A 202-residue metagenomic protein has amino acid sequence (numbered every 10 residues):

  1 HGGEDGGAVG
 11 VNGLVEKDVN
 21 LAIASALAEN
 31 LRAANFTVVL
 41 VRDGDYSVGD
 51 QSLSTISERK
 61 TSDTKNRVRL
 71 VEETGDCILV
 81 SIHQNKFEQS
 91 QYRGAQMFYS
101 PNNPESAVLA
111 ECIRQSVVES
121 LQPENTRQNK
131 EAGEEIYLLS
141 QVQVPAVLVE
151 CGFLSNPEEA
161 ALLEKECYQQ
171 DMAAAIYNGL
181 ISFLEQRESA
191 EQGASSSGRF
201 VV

Functional and structural regions predicted by a protein language model:
H1-G13: Short glycine-rich His-centered loop
V11-V202: Active-site-proximal helix/loop segments of hydrolytic enzymes
